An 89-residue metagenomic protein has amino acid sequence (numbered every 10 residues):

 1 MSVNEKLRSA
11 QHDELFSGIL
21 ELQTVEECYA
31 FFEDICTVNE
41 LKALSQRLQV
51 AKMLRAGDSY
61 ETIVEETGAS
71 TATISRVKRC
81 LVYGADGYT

Functional and structural regions predicted by a protein language model:
M1-L22: General nucleic-acid-binding
E26-Q46: Short, Lys/Arg-enriched anionic-surface-contact patches
L44-D58: Short, amphipathic alpha-helical "recognition" segments used to contact nucleic acids or chromatin
G57-V64, D86: Short helix-capping/linker segments at secondary-structure and domain boundaries
T62-T67, I74: Short alpha-helical "recognition helix" segments of helix-turn-helix
R79-T89: Short, solvent-exposed alpha-helical "recognition" segments
